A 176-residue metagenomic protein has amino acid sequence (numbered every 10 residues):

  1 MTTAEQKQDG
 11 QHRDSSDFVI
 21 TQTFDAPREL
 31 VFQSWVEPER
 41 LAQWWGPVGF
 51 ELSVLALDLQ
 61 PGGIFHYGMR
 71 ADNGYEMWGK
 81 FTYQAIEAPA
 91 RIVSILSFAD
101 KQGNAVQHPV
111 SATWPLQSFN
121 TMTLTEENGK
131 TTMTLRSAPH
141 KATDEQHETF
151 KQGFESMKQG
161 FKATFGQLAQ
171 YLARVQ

Functional and structural regions predicted by a protein language model:
M1-E51: Hydrophobic ligand-binding cavity/cleft-lining segments
T23-P27, R70, I86, T125-E127 (+1 more regions): Solvent-exposed residues in well-ordered beta-strands and their adjoining turns, especially edge/terminal strands
D25-R28, F32, K151, E155-K158 (+1 more regions): Short amphipathic alpha-helical segments with heptad-repeat character
V31, L41, F65, Y83 (+4 more regions): Hydrophobic pocket/interface hotspot
P47, L55-P61, H66, R70-N128 (+1 more regions): Hydrophobic-ligand binding "helix-grip"
N104-K158: Beta-strand/loop substructures that line and gate deep hydrophobic ligand-binding cavities in soluble
Q170-Q176: Short, highly charged C-terminal tails/helix-capping segments
